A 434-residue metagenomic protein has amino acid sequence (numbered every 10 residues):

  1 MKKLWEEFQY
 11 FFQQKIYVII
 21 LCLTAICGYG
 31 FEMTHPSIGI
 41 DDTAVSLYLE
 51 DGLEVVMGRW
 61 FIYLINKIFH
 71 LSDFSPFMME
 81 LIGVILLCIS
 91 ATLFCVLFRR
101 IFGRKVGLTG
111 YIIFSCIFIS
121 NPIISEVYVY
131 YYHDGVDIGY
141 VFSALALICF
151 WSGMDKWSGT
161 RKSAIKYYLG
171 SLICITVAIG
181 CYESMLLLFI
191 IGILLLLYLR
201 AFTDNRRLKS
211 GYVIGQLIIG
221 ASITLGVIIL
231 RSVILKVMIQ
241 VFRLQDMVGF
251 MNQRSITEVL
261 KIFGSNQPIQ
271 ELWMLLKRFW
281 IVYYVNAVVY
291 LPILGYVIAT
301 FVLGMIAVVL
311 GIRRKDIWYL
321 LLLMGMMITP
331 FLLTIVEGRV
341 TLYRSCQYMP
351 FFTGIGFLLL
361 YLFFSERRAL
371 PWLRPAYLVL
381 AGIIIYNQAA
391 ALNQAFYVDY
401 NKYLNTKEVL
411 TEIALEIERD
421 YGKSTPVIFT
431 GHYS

Functional and structural regions predicted by a protein language model:
V55, R59, L86, V106-M154 (+4 more regions): Membrane-interface micro-motifs in multi-pass membrane enzymes
V84-R104, L145-C149, M305-A307: Transmembrane-helix motifs of polytopic, lipid-linked glycan transferases
C149-T176, R206-G215, W372-P375: Short hydrophobic alpha-helices at membrane interfaces in multi-pass membrane enzymes
I165-K166, F363-A391: Signature aromatic-anchored transmembrane alpha helix within multi-pass, membrane-resident enzymes that catalyze glycan
K166-E183, L188-F189, I193-L194, G226: Membrane-interface alpha helices of multi-pass inner-membrane proteins
L188-L225: Perimembrane helix-loop-helix junctions
K277, I281-Y284, V288-I317: Hydrophobic, aromatic-rich transmembrane alpha-helices and their immediate juxtamembrane boundary segments
I384-S434: Membrane-embedded, lumen/periplasm-facing catalytic core of multi-pass transferases that use lipid-linked donors
